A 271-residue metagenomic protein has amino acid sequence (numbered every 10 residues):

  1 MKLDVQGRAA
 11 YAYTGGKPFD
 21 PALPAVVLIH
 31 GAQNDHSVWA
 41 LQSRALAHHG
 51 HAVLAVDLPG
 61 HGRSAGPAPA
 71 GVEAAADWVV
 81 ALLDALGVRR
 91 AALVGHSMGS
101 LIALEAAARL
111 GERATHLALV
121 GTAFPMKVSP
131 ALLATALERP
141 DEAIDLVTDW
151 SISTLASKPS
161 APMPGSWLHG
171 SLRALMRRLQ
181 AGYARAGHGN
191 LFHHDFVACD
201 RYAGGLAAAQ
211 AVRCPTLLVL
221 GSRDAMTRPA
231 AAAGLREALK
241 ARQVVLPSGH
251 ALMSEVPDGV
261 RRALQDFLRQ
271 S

Functional and structural regions predicted by a protein language model:
K2-G16, A40-H48, A52-M98, R262-Q265: Active-site loop/oxyanion-hole signature of alpha/beta-hydrolase fold enzymes
V27-G31, L220: The conserved beta1-alpha1 loop
G31-N34, S97: Active-site glycine-rich loops that stabilize anionic/oxyanionic intermediates across multiple enzyme folds
L104-D149: Flexible "cap/lid" loop of the alpha/beta hydrolase fold
A134-A211: Conserved alpha/beta-hydrolase catalytic His-Asp/Glu region
V212, L218-L220: Short beta-strand/loop motif that positions the catalytic acidic residue of the alpha/beta-hydrolase fold
A225-A231: Conserved alpha/beta-hydrolase "acid-adjacent" motif
M226, S248-R261: Catalytic histidine-centered segment of alpha/beta-hydrolase-like enzymes
